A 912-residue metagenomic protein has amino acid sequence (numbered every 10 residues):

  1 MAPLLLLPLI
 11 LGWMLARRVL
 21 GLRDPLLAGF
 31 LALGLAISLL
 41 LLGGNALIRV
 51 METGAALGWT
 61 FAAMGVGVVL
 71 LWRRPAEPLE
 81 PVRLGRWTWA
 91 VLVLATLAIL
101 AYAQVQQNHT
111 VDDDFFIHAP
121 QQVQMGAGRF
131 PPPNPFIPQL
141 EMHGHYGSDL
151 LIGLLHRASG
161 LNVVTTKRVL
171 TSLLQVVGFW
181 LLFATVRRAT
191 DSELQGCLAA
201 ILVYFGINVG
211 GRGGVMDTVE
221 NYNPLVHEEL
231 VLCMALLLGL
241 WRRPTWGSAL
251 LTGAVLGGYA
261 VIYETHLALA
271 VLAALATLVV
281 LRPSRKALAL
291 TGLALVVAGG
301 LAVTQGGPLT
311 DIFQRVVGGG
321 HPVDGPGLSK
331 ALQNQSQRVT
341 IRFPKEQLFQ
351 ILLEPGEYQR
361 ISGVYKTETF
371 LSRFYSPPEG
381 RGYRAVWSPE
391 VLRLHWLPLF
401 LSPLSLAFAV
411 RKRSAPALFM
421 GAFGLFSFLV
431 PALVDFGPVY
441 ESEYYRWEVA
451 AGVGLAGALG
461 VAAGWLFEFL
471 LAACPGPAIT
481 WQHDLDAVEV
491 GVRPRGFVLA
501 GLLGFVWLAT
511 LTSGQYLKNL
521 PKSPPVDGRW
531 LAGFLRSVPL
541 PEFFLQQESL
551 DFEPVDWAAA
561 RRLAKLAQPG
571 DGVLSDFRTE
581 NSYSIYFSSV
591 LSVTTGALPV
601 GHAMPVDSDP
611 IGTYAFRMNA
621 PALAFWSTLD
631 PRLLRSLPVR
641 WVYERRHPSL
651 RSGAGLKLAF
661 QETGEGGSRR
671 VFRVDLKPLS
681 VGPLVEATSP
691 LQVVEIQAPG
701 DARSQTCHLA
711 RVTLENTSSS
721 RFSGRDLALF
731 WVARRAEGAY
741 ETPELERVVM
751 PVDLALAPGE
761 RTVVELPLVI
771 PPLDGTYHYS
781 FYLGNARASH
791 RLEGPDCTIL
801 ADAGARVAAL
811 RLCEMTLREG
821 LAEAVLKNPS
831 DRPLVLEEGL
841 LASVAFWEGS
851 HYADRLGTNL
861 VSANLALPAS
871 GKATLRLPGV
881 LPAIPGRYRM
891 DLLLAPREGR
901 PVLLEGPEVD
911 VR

Functional and structural regions predicted by a protein language model:
M1-R83, S405, A458, F467-E468: Membrane-embedded, hydrophobic transmembrane alpha-helices
R49-G54, T110-V111, G210-L225, Y263 (+5 more regions): Membrane-helix boundary/interfacial segments in multi-pass membrane proteins
M51-Q104, G292-A294, R493-G504: Start-transfer (signal-anchor) and selected internal transmembrane alpha helices of multi-pass inner/ER membrane
R83-G85, W89-E229, G533-F552, V573-E580: Active-site lumenal/periplasmic loops and adjacent helix-entry segments of GT-C-fold, multi-pass membrane
L230-S248: Membrane-interface transmembrane helices that cradle and orient dolichyl/undecaprenyl
L236, A274-V279, V296, S372-A385 (+3 more regions): Hydrophobic, aromatic-rich transmembrane alpha-helices and their immediate juxtamembrane boundary segments
S248-Y263, A274-L275: Membrane-interface alpha helices of multi-pass inner-membrane proteins
V317-K330, V410-S414, D484, V490-G491 (+6 more regions): Extracytoplasmic
